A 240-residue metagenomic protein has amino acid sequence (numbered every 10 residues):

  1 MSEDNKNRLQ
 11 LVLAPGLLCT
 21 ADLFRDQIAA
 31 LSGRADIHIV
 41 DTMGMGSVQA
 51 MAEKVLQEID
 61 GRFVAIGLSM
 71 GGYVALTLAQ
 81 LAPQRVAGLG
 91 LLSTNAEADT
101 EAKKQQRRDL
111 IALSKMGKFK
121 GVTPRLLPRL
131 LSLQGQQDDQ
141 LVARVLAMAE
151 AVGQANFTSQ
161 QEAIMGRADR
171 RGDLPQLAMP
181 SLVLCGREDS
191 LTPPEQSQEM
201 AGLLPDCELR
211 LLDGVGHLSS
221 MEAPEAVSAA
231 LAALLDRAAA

Functional and structural regions predicted by a protein language model:
S2-K54, L68: Conserved HGGG/HGGXW glycine-rich cap/lid loop of the alpha/beta-hydrolase fold
G16-L17, R187-D189, G214-G216: Acidic beta-to-alpha connecting loop that harbors the catalytic carboxylate
V48, Q80-L81, R85-P124, R129: Flexible "cap/lid" loop of the alpha/beta hydrolase fold
G67-G71, A75: Gly/Ala-rich beta-loop-alpha elbow adjacent to hydrolase catalytic centers
D99-A102, G117-Q176: Conserved alpha/beta-hydrolase catalytic His-Asp/Glu region
L177, V183-C185, D189: Short beta-strand/loop motif that positions the catalytic acidic residue of the alpha/beta-hydrolase fold
P194, Q198-H217: Catalytic histidine neighborhood in serine/cysteine hydrolases with alpha/beta-hydrolase-type architecture
V215-S228: Catalytic histidine-centered segment of alpha/beta-hydrolase-like enzymes
